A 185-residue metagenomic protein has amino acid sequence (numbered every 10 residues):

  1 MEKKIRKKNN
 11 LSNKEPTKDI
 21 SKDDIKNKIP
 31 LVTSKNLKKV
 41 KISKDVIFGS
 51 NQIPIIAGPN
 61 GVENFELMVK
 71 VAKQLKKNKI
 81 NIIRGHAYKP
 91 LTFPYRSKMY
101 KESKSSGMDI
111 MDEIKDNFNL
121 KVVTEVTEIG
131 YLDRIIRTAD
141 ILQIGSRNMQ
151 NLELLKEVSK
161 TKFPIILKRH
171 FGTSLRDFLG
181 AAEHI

Functional and structural regions predicted by a protein language model:
S21-I56: N-terminal amphipathic alpha-helix/helix-capping segment at the start of soluble metabolic enzymes
P54-L67: Active-site mouth loops of central-metabolism enzymes
I55-A57, I83-G85, V122-T124, L142-I144 (+1 more regions): Hydrophobic faces of well-ordered beta-strands that scaffold small-molecule active sites in alpha/beta enzyme cores
N60-V62, H86-P90, T127-I129, R147 (+1 more regions): Active-site beta-loop-alpha junctions enriched in small/polar residues
R84-S105: Glycine-rich, proline-tolerant flexible connector loops at the mouths of alpha/beta enzymes
Y100-K121: Alpha-helix-loop-beta-strand connector modules within alpha/beta enzyme cores
R134-Q143, K160-I165: Glycine-enriched alpha-helix->loop->beta-strand junction motifs that scaffold or abut catalytic
N148-I185: Conserved anion-binding
